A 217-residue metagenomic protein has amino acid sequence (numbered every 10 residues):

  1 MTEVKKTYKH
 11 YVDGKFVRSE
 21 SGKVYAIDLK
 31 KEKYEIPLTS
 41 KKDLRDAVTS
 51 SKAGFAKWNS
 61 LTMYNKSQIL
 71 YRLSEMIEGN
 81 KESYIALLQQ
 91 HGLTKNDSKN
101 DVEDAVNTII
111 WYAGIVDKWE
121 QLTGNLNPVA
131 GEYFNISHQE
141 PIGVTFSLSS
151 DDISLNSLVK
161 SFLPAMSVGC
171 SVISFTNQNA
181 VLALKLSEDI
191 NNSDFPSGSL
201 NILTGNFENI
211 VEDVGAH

Functional and structural regions predicted by a protein language model:
M1-F134, P164, N177-Q178: N-terminal Rossmann-like NAD(P)+-binding subdomain of aldehyde/semialdehyde dehydrogenases
K30-E32, K66, G169, L200 (+1 more regions): Residue-level signal for inorganic ion chemistry
T39, S150, Q178, G205-N206: Structured loop/turn residues at secondary-structure junctions
G79, S83, I153, A180-V181 (+1 more regions): Short alpha-helical
I110, G114-S193: Conserved small-residue-rich beta-alpha loop and adjacent elements that most often cradle the phosphate/pyrophosphate
V129, Q139-S147, S193-H217: Conserved NAD(P)+-binding/catalytic subdomain of aldehyde/semialdehyde dehydrogenases
